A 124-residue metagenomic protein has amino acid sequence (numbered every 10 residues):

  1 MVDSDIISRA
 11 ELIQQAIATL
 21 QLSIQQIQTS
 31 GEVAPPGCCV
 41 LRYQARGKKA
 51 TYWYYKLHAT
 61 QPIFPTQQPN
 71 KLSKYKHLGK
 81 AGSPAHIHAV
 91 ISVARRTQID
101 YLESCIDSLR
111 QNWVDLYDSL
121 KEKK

Functional and structural regions predicted by a protein language model:
M1-K124: Conserved glycine(s) in the ABC-transporter nucleotide-binding domain "signature"
